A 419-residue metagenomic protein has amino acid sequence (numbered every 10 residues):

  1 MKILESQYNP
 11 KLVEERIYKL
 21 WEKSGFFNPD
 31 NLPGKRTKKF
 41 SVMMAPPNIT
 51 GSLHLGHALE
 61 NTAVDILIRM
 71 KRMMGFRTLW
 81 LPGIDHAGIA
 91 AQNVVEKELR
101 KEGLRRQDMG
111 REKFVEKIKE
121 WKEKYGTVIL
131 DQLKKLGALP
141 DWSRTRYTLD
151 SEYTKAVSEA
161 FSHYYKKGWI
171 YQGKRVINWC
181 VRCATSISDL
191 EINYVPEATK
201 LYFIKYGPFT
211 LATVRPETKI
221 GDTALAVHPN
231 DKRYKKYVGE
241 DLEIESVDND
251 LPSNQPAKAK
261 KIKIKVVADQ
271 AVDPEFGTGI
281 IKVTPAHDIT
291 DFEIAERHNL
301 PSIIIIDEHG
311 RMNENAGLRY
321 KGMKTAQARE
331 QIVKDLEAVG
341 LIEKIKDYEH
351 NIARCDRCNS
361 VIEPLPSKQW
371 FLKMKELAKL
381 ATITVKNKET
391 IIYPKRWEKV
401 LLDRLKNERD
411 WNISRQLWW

Functional and structural regions predicted by a protein language model:
M1-L55, R72, T78, E343 (+2 more regions): Non-catalytic terminal extensions that flank enzyme cores
I3-P10, R16-K19, K135, L139-P140 (+4 more regions): NTP-handling and nucleic-acid-processing catalytic cores
S6, I49-A58, M109-K119, S143-E152 (+3 more regions): The substrate-binding groove and active-site-proximal loops of carbohydrate-active enzymes, especially glycoside
L32-V95, T148, V157, A212-V214 (+5 more regions): N-terminal catalytic cores of NTP/NDP-binding nucleotidyl/phosphoryl-transfer enzymes
G34, K39-S41, R77-E116, S143-T145 (+3 more regions): NTP-dependent nucleotidyl-transfer catalytic core
W169-I170, I177-T185, Y348-L372: Cys/His-rich short segments
K235-E243, L318-E330: A glycine-biased structural micro-motif
K324-I352: Phosphate/diphosphate-binding loops
